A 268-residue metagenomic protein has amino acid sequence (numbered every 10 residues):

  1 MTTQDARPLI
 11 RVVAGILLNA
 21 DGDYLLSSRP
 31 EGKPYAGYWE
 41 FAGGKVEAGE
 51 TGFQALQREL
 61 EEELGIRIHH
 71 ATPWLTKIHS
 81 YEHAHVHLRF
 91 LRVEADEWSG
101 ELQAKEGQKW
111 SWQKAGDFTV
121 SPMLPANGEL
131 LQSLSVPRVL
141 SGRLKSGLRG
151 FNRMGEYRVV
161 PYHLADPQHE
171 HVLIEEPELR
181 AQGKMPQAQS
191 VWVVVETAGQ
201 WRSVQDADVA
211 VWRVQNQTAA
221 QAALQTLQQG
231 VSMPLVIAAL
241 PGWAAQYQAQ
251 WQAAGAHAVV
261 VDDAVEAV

Functional and structural regions predicted by a protein language model:
T2-Y24, K45, T76: Conserved N-terminal beta-strand and adjoining loop/helix that marks the start of the Nudix/MutT-like hydrolase domain
R11-V13, G22, V86-R89, G100 (+2 more regions): Change "...and in nucleic-acid phosphodiester-cleaving endonucleases..." to "...and in nucleic-acid processing enzymes
I16, L26, L88-R92, W112: Conserved hydrophobic/aromatic beta-strand scaffold that supports enzyme active sites
D23-E62: Conserved Nudix-box catalytic region and its N-terminal flanking loop in Nudix hydrolases and closely related
R67-T76: A short coil-to-beta-strand element that immediately follows conserved catalytic motifs
K77-E101, G116, N127: Active-site-adjacent beta-strand/loop module that shapes the phosphate/pyrophosphate-binding cleft
Q103-V159, A253-V261, V265-V268: Nudix hydrolase/Nudix homology domain
G150-G155, A165-H257, V261-V268: Short loop-to-alpha-helix "cap/lid" segments that border enzyme active sites across diverse enzyme classes
